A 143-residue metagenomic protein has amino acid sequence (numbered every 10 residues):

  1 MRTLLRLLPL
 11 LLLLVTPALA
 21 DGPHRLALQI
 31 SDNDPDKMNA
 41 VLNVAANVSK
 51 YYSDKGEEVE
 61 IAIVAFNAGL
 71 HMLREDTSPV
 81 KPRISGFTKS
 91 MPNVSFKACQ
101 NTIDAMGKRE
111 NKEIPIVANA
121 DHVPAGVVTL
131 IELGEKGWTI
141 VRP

Functional and structural regions predicted by a protein language model:
R2-L10: Sec-dependent signal peptide recognition, specifically the positively charged N-region followed immediately by
V15-P17: N-terminal signal peptide c-region/cleavage motif recognized by signal peptidases
A20-P143: Secreted/extracellular ectodomain signature
